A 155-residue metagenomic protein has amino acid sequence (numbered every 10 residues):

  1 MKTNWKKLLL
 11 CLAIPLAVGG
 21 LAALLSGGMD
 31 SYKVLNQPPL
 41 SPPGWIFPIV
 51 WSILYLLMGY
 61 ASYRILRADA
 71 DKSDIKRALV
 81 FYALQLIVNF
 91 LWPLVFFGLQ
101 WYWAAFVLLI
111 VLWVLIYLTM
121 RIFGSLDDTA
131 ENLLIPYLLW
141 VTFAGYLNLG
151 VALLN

Functional and structural regions predicted by a protein language model:
M1-A13: N-terminal membrane topogenic signal
M1-T3, L66-K76, G124-N132: Membrane-interface helix-boundary motifs at transmembrane edges
P15-D30: Alpha-helical transmembrane segments of multi-pass membrane proteins
G28-L40: Membrane-interface helix termini and inter-helical loops of multi-pass transporters
P42-L56, L99-L112: Membrane-interface loop-to-helix entry segments
L56-P93: Helix-adjacent hinge/juxtasegments
F96-W101, Y117-N132: Membrane-helix boundary connector in multi-pass membrane proteins
Y146-N155: Juxtamembrane boundary at the C-terminal end of a transmembrane helix
